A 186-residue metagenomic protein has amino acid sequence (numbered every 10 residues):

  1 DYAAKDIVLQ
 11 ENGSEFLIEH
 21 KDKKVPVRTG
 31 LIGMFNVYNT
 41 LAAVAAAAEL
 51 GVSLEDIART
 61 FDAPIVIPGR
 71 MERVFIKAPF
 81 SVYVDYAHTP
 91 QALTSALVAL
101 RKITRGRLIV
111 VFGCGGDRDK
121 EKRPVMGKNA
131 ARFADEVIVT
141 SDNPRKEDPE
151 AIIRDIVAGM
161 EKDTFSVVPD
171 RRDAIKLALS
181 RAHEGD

Functional and structural regions predicted by a protein language model:
E11-N12, H20-E136, A158, K162-T164: Nucleotide phosphate-binding/pyrophosphate-handling subdomain across enzymes that bind or process nucleotide phosphates
G127-R181: C-terminal helical cap/extension that packs against the catalytic core of soluble nucleotide-cofactor enzymes
